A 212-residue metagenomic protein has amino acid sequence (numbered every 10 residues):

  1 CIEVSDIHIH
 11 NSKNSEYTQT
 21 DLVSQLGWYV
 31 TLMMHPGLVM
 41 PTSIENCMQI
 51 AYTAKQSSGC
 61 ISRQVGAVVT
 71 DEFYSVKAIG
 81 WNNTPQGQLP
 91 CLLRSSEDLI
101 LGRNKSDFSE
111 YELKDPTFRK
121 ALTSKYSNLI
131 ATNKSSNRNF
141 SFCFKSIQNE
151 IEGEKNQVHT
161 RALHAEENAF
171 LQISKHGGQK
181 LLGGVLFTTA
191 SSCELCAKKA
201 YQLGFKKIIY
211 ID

Functional and structural regions predicted by a protein language model:
C1-S24: Small-molecule kinase domains that catalyze NTP-dependent phosphoryl transfer to phosphate-bearing small molecules
E16-D212: Zinc-dependent deaminase catalytic domain
